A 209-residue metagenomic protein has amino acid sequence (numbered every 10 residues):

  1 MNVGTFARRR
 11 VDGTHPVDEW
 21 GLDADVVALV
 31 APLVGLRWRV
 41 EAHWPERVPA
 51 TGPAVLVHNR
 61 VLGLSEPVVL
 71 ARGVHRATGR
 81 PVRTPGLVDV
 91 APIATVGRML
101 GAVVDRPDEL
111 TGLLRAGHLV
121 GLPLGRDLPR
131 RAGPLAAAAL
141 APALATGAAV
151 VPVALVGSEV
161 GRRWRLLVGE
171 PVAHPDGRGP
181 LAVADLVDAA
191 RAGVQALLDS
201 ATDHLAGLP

Functional and structural regions predicted by a protein language model:
N2-D25, T111-P209: Non-catalytic C-terminal accessory region of glycerolipid acyltransferases and related lyso-lipid remodeling enzymes
G21-D23, V27-R60: Helix-to-loop junction immediately C-terminal to a conserved catalytic motif
L29, I93, E109-L110, A139: Residues within well-ordered alpha-helices
A31-W38, G97-A102, P129-R130: Short, flexible loop segments at the rims of nucleotide/cofactor-binding pockets, characterized by
H43-P45, D105-L113: Short, charged beta->alpha transition segments
W44, H58, G86, L124 (+1 more regions): Pocket-edge structural micro-motifs
A50-E109: Catalytic core of membrane glycerolipid acyltransferases/transacylases, capturing the structured, soluble-facing
